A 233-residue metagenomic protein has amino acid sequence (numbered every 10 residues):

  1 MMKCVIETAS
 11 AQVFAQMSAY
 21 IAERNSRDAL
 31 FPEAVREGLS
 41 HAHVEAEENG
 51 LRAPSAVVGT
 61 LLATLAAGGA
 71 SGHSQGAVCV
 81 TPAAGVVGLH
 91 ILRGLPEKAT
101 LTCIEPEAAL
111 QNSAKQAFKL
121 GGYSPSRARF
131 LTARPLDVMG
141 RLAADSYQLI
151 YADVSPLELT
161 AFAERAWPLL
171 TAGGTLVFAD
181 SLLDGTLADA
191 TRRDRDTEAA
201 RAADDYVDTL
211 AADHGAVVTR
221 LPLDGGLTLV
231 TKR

Functional and structural regions predicted by a protein language model:
M1-L149, P156-T171, T175, S181-R233: A short alpha-helical cap/connector motif
